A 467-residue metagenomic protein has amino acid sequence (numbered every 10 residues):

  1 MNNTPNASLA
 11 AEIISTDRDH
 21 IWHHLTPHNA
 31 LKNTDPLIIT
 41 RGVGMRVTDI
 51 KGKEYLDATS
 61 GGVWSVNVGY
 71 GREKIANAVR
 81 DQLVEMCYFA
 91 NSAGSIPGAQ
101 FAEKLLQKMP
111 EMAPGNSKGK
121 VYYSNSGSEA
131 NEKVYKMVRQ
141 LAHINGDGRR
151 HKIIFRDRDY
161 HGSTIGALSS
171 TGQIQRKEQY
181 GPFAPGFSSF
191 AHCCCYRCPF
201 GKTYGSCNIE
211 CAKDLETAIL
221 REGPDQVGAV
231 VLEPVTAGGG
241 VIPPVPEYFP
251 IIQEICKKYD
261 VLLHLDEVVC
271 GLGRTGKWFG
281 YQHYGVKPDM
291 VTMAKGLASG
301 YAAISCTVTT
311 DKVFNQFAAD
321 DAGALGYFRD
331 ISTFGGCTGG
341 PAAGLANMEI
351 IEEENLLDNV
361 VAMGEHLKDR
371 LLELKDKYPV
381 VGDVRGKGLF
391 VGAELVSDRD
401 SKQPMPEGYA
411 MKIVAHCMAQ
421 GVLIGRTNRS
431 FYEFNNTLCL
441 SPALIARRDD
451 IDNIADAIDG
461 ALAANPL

Functional and structural regions predicted by a protein language model:
N2-L467: Conserved N-terminal phosphate-binding loop of PLP-dependent enzymes in the Aspartate aminotransferase
